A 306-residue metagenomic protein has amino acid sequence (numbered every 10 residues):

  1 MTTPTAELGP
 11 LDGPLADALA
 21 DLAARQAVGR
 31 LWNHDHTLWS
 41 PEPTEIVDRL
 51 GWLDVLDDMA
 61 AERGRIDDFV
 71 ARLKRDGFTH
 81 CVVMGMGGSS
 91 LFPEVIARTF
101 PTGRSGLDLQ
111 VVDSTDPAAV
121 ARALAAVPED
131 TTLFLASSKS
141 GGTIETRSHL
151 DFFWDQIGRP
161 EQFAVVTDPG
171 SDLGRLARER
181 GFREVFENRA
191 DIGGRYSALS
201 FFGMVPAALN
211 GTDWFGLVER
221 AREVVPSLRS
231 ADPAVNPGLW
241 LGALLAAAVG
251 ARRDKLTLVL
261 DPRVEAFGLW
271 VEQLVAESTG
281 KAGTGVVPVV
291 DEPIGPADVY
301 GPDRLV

Functional and structural regions predicted by a protein language model:
M1-R75: Extended, charge-enriched "interface" segments that sit outside catalytic cores
G51-D68, P93-S137, G142-I144, V290-A297: Glycine-rich oxoanion-binding loops at beta->alpha junctions
D54-L56, H80-G85, L133-S140, A164 (+1 more regions): Short glycine-rich or small-residue beta-strand-to-loop segments that form or flank ligand, phosphate, metal/Fe-S
R65-T79, R122-T132, L244-R253, Y300: Glycine-rich phosphate/diphosphate-binding loops that line cofactor/substrate pockets in enzymes
V82, M86-P93, K139-T146, P169-D172 (+2 more regions): Gly/Ser/Thr-rich loops at beta-strand to alpha-helix junctions that form or flank small-molecule/cofactor-binding
I96-L107, D155-Q156, L274-G285: Short helix-loop-beta junction
V111-A118, R122-A123, S137-I144, S148 (+3 more regions): Alpha-helix capping and helix-loop boundary segments enriched in small/acidic/polar residues
R159-V306: Active-site phosphate/pyrophosphate-binding segments
